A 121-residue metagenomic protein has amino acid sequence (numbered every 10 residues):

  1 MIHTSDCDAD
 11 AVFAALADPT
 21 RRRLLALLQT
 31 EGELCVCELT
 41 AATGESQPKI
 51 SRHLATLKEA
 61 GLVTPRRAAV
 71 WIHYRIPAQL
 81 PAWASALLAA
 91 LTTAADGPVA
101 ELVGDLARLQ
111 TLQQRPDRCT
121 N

Functional and structural regions predicted by a protein language model:
M1-T4, D8, Q79-N121: Amphipathic alpha-helical dimerization/coiled-coil segments that flank or bridge DNA-binding/regulatory modules
I2, C7-S46, W71-L80: N-terminal helix-turn-helix DNA-binding core of bacterial DNA-binding proteins
A14, A26, K58, T64 (+1 more regions): A cross-family signal for key residues in well-ordered alpha-helices that form functional helical elements
A41, R52, K58-E59: Alpha-helical residues within the helix-turn-helix
K49: Residues in the helix-turn-helix
E59-A68, R75-P77: Beta-hairpin "wing" of winged helix-turn-helix
